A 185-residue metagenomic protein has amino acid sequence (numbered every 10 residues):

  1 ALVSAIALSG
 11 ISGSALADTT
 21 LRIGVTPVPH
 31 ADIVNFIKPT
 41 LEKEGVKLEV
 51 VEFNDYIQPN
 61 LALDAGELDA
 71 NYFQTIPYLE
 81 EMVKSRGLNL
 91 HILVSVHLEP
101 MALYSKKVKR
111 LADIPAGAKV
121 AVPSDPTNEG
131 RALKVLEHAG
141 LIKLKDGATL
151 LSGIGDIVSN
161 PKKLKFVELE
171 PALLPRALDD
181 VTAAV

Functional and structural regions predicted by a protein language model:
L2-G10: Bacterial N-terminal signal peptides
I11-A17: Sec/Tat signal peptide C-region and signal peptidase I cleavage site
D18-V28, V46-E52, K119-V120: Short, well-ordered beta-strand elements
V50-L61, A148-R176: Short helix-initiation/N-cap motifs at beta->coil->alpha
Y56-G87, A102-Y104, K109: Pocket-flanking alpha-helical
D64-Q74, A118, L141, K162-K165 (+1 more regions): Alpha-to-beta junction loops
N89-H97, K165-V167: Short beta-strand->loop
L93-K143: A conserved helix-loop-strand patch within extracytoplasmic ligand-binding domains of the periplasmic binding
